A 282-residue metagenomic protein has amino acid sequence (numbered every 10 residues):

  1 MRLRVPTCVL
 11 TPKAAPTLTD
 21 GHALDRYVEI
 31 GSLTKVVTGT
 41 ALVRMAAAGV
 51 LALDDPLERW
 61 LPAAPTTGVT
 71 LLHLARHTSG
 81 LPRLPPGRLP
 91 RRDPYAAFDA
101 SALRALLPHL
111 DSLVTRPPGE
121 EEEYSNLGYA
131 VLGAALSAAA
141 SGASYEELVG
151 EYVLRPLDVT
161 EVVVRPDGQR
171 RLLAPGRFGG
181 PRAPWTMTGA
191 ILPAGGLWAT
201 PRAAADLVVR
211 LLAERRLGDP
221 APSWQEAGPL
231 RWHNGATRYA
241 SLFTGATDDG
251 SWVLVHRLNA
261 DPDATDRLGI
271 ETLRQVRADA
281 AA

Functional and structural regions predicted by a protein language model:
M1-I30, L53, P90-R92, L242-D248 (+1 more regions): A short, well-structured edge-of-sheet supersecondary motif
L3, C8-K13, T67-F243: Short, surface-exposed loop or secondary-structure junction motifs that flank catalytic or metal-binding residues
L10-P12, L33, W60, H77 (+1 more regions): Acidic/polar N-terminal loop/beta-strand segments that form early-domain functional surfaces
Y27-I30, V50, A63, E121 (+1 more regions): Short basic coil micro-motifs at the edges of alpha-helical modules that engage polyanionic partners
E29-D54, L132-L136, A204, S251: Active-site SXXK
A41-R44, Y152, P156, E271-D279: Generic non-transmembrane alpha-helical segments
A52-T67: Short, glycine/proline-biased beta-turn/loop segments that scaffold the active-site neighborhood
G235-A282: Structured C-terminal helix/loop/strand segments within mature extracytoplasmic catalytic/sensor domains
